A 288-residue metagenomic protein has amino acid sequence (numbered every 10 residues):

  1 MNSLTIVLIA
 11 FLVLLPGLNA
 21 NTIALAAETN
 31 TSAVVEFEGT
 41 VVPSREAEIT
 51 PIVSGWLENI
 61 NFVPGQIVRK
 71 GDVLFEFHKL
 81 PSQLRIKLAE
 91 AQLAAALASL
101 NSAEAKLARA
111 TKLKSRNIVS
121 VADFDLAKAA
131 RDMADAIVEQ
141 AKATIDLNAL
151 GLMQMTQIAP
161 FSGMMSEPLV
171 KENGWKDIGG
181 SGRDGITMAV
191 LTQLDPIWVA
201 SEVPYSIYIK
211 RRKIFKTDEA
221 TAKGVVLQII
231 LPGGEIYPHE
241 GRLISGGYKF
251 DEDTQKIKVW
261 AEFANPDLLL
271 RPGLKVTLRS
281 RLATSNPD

Functional and structural regions predicted by a protein language model:
I6-G17: Bacterial N-terminal signal peptides
N19-S54, G233, Y237-E240, I244-S245 (+1 more regions): N-terminal beta-strand block that forms a small beta-sandwich/beta-barrel module immediately after a flexible targeting
T40, E58-N61, I67-V73, T156-K210 (+2 more regions): Surface-exposed patches in structured soluble domains
S44, I52, Q83, Q140-I178: Elongated periplasmic alpha-helical coiled-coil
V63, P81-L150, P168, T254 (+1 more regions): Alpha-helical coiled-coil segments
V73, K79-L80, F124, S181 (+3 more regions): Short, surface-exposed secondary-structure boundary micro-motifs
L194-I197, S201-Y248, D253-I257: Beta-strand/loop subdomains of soluble extracytoplasmic proteins
G233-P287: Structural microfeature recognizing short secondary-structure transition sites
